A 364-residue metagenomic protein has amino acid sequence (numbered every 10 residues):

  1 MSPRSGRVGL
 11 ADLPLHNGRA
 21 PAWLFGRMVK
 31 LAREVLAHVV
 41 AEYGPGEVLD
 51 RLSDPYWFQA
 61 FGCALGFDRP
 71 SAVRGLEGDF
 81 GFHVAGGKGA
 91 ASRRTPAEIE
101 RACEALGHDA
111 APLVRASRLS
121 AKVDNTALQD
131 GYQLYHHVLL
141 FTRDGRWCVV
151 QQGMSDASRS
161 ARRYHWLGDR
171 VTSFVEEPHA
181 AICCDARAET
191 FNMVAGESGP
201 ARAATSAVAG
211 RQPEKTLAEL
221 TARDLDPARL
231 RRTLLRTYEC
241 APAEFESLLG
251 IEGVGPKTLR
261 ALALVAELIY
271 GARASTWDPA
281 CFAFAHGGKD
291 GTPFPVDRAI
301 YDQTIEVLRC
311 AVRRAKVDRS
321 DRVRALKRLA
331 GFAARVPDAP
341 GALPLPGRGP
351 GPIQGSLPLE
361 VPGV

Functional and structural regions predicted by a protein language model:
M1-E219, A334-R335, G351-V364: Structure-specific DNA junction-binding interface
L36-A41, A241-P242, C281-G288: Short acidic (Asp/Glu) and glycine-rich catalytic loops that position anionic groups and cofactors
V73-L76, T276-P279, S320-A325: Short coil/turn segments at secondary-structure boundaries
R223-R229, E244-V265: Helix-hairpin-helix
D224, T237-Y238: Glycine-rich phosphate/ribose-binding loops and adjacent secondary-structure elements that form binding surfaces
P256, R260-A315: Phosphate-backbone recognition surface of nucleic-acid-processing proteins
R298, V312-V364: Low-complexity, acidic/Ser/Thr- and charged residue-rich accessory regions of DNA metabolism proteins
